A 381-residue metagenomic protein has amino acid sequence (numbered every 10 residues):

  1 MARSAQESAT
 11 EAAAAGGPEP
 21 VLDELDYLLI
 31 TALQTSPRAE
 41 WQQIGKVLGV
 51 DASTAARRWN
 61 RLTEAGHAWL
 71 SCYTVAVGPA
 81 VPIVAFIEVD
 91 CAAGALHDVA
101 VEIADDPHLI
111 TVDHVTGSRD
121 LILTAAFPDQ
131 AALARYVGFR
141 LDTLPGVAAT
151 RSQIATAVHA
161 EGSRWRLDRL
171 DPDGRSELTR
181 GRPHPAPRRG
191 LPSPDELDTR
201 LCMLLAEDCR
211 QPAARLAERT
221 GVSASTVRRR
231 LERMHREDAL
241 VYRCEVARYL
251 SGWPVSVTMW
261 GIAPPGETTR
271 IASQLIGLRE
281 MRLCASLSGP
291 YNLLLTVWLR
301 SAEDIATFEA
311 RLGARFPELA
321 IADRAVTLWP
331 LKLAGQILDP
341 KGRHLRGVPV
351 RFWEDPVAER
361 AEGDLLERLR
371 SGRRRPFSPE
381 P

Functional and structural regions predicted by a protein language model:
M1-P381: A compositional/biophysical signature of low hydrophobicity enriched in polar/charged and small residues
